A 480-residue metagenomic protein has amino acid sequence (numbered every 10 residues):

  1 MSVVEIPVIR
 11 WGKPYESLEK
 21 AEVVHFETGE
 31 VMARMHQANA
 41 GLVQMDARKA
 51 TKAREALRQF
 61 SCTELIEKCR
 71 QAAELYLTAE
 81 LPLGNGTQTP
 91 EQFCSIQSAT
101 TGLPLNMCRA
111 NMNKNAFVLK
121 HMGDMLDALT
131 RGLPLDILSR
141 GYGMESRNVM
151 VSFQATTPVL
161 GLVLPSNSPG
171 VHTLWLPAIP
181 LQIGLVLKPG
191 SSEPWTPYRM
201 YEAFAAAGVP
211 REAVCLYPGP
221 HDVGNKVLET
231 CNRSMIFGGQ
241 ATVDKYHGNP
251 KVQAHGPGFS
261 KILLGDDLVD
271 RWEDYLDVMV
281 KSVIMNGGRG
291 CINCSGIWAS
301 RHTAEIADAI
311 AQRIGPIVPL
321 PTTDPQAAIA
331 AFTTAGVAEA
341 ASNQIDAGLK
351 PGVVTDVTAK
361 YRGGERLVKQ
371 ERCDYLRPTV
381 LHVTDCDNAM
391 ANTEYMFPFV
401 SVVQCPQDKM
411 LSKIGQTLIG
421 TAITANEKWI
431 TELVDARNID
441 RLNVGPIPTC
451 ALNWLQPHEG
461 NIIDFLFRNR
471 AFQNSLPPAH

Functional and structural regions predicted by a protein language model:
M1-S146: N-terminal Rossmann-like NAD(P)+-binding subdomain of aldehyde/semialdehyde dehydrogenases
K13-L18, A155-T156, S168-V171, C373-Y375: Short, flexible loop/turn motifs enriched in small residues
K13-Y15, N39, S166-N167, S191-S192 (+13 more regions): Short, glycine-/Ser/Thr-/acidic-enriched flexible segments
H25-M35, C62-L77, P189, V209-R211 (+5 more regions): Conserved C-terminal structural/oligomerization subdomain of aldehyde/semialdehyde dehydrogenase
M45, K49, F60-Q71, R199 (+4 more regions): A non-catalytic, amphipathic alpha-helix used as a structural packing/dimerization or gating element in enzyme scaffolds
R131-V280, P457-E459: Rossmann-like NAD(P) dinucleotide-binding subdomain of oxidoreductase/dehydrogenase enzymes
A203-A206, C231-R233, G239-D385: ALDH superfamily catalytic-core signature
C215-P218, H255-G256, P321-A331, A425 (+2 more regions): A generic structural motif
